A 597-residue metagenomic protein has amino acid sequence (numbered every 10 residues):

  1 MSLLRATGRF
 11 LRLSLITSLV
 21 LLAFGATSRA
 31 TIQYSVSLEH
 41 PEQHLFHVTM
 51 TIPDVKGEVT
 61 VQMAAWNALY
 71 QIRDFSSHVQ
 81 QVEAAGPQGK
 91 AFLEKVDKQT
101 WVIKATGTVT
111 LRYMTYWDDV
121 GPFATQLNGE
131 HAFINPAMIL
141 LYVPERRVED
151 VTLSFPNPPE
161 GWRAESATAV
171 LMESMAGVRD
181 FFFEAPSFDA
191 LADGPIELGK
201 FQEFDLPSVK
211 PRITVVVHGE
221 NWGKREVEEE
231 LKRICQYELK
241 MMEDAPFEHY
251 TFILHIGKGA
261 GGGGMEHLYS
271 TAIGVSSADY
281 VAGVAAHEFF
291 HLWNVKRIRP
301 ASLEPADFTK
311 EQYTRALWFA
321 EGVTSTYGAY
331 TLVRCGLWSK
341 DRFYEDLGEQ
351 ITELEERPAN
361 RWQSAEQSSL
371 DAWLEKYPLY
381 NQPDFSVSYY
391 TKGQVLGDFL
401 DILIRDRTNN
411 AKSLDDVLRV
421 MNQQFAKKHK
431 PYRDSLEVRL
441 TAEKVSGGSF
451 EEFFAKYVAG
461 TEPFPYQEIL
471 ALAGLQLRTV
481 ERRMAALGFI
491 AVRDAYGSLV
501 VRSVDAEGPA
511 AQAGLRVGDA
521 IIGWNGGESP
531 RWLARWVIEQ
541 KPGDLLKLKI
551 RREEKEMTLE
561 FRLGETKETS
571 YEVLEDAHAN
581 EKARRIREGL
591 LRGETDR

Functional and structural regions predicted by a protein language model:
R12-A23: Bacterial N-terminal signal peptides
A30-N67: Early extracytoplasmic/domain-onset interaction patches
L38-E39, Y70-N128: A surface-exposed beta-strand-loop module
V48-D54, M63, W101-G129, V151-P158 (+4 more regions): Short, hydrophobic/aromatic-enriched beta-strand segments in well-ordered soluble domains
F75-E83, Y116, V148-A169, V178-P186 (+5 more regions): Zn2+-dependent metallopeptidase catalytic core
H131-T214: Intrinsically disordered, low-complexity linkers and stems that provide flexible hinges in membrane-associated
K200-L317, V323: Juxtacatalytic substrate-recognition/specificity segment
G328, W338-R597: C-terminal recognition in membrane/secretory proteostasis and scaffolding
